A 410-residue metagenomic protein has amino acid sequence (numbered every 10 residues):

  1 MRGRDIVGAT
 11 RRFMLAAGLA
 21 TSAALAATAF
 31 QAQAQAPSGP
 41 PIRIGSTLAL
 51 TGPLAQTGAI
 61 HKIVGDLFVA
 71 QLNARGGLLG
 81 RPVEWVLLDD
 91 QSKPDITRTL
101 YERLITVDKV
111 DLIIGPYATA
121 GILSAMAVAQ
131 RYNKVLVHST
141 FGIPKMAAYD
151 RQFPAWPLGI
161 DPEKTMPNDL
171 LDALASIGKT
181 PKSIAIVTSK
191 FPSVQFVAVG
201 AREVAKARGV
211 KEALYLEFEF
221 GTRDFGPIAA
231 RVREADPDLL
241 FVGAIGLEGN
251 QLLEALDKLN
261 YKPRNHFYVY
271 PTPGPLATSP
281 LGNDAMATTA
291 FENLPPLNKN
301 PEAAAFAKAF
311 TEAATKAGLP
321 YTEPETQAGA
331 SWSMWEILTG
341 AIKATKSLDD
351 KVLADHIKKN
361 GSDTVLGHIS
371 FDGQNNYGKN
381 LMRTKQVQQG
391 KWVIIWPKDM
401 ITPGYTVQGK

Functional and structural regions predicted by a protein language model:
M1-R43, A74, V407-K410: Short, low-complexity disordered leader/linker segments with a strong preference for bacterial N-terminal type II
F30-S46, A74-P82, L174-K182: Immediate post-signal peptide segment of exported/extracytoplasmic ligand-binding proteins
A36-P37, R43, Q56-I63, G76-M146 (+2 more regions): Beta-alpha junction/loop-to-helix N-cap segments that form part of ligand/metal-binding clefts
P41-G65, L88-D95, Y117-A118, V187-F196 (+2 more regions): Extracytoplasmic "Venus flytrap"
T97, W156-S183, F196, R223-G226 (+3 more regions): Hydrophobic alpha-helical segments within soluble ligand-binding/sensing domains
V110-Y215, R264-A287: Extracytoplasmic ligand/sensor domains, especially the bilobed periplasmic-binding protein
L256-W332, K398-G404, Q408: Extracellular/periplasmic periplasmic-binding protein-like sensory domains
T315-A328, I337-I394, K410: Segments of small-molecule ligand-sensing domains
